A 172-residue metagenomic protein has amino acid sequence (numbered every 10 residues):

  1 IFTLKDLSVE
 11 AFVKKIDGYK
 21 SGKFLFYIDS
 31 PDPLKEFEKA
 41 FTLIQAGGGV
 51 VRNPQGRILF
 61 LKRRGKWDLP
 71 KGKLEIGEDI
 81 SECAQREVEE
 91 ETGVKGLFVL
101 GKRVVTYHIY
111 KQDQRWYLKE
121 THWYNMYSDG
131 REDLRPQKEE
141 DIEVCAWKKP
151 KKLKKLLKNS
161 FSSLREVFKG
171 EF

Functional and structural regions predicted by a protein language model:
F2, R52-E89: Conserved Nudix-box catalytic region and its N-terminal flanking loop in Nudix hydrolases and closely related
F2-K5, L157: Intrinsic-disorder-associated interaction segments
K5-G48: Acidic, metal-coordinating catalytic segment for phosphate/diphosphate chemistry, firing primarily on the Nudix
T42-G47, R64, K119-T121: Short connector loops at helix/strand junctions that flank enzyme active sites, especially segments positioning acidic
G48, R57, V144: Conserved beta-strand and immediately adjacent loop positions that scaffold enzyme active sites
V51-P54, M126-S128: Active-site beta-strand termini and strand-to-loop segments that position acidic
L74-S162: Unchanged
S163-F172: Charged phosphate-binding loop/patch that engages nucleotide di/tri-phosphates or the phosphate backbone of nucleic
